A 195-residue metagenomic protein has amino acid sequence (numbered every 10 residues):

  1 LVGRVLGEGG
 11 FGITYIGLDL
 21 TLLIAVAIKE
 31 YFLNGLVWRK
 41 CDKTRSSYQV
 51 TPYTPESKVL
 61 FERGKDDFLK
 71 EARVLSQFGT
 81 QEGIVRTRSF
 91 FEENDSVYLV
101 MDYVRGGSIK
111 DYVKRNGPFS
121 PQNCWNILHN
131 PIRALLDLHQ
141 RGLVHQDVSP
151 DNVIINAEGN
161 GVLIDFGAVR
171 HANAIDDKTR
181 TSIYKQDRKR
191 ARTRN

Functional and structural regions predicted by a protein language model:
G3-G9, T14: Protein kinase glycine-rich loop
L18-V26, F32-L36: Conserved N-lobe loop of protein kinases adjacent to the ATP-binding glycine-rich P-loop
K43-Q77: AlphaC helix of the eukaryotic protein kinase fold
F90: Activation-segment/catalytic-loop signature of the eukaryotic protein kinase fold
N94-S108, Y112: Conserved short submotifs of the Hanks-type protein kinase catalytic core that shape the nucleotide-binding pocket
I127-L128: Activation segment signature within eukaryotic-like protein kinase domains
H139-I155: Catalytic-loop of the protein kinase fold
